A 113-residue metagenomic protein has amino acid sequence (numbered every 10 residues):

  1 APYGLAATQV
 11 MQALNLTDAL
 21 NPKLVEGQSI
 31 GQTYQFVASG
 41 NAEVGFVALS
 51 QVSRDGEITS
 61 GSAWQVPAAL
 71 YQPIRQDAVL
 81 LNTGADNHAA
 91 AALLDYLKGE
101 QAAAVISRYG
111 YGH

Functional and structural regions predicted by a protein language model:
A1-H113: Exported/periplasmic ABC-transporter solute-binding proteins
